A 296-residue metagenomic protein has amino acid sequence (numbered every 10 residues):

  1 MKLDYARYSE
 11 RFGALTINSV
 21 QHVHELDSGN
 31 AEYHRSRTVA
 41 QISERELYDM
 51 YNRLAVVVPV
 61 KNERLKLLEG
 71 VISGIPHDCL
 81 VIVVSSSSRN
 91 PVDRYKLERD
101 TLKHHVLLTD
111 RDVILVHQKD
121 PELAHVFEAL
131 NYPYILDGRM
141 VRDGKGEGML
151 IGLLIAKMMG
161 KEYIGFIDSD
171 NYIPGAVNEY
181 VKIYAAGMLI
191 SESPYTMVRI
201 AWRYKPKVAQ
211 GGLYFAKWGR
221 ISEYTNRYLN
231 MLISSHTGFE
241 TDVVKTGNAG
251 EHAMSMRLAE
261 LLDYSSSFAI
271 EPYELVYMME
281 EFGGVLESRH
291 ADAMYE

Functional and structural regions predicted by a protein language model:
M1-G74: N-proximal low-complexity "stem/linker" segments adjacent to membrane-targeting elements
M1-S28, F268-E296: C-terminal catalytic/acceptor-binding lobe
E46-D49, G70-V81, D100-L108: Short, acidic, metal-binding catalytic loop of nucleotide-sugar glycosyltransferases
S85-S88: Acidic ATP/Mg2+-coordinating residue in the GHKL
V92-K161: Active-site-proximal specificity loops/subdomain of glycosyltransferases
G146, G247, M256, F268-V276: Conserved glycosyltransferase catalytic-site signature
K161-P174: Short beta-strand-to-loop acidic/aromatic patch adjacent to the donor-nucleotide binding site
P174-M256, E260: Conserved catalytic core of nucleotide-sugar-dependent glycosyltransferases
